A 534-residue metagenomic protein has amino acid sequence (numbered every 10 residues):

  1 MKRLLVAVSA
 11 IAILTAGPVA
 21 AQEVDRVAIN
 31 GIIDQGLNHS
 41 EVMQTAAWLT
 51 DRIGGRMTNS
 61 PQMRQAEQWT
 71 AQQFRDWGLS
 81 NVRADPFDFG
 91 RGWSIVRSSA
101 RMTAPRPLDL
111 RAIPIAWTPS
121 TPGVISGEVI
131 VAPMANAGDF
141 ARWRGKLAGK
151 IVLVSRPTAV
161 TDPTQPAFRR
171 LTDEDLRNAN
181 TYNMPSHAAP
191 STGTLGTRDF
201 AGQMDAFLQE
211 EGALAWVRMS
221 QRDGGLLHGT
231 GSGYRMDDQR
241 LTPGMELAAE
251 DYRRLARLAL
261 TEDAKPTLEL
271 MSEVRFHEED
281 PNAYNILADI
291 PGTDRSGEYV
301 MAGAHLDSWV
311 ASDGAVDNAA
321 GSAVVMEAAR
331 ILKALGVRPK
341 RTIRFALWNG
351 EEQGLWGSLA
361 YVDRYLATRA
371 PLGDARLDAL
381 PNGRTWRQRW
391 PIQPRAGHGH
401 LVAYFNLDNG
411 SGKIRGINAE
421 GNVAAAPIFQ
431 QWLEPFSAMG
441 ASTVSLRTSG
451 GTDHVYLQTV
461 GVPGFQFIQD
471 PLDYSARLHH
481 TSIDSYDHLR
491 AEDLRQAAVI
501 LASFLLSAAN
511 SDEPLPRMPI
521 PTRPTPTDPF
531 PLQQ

Functional and structural regions predicted by a protein language model:
V6-A16: Bacterial N-terminal signal peptides
G17-A21: Sec/Tat signal peptide C-region and signal peptidase I cleavage site
E23-A28, A47, D51-M184, G373: Noncatalytic luminal/extracellular "stalk/propeptide" segments of secretory-pathway proteins
D25-A28, R111, W117-R142, G233-A315 (+2 more regions): Soluble metallo-hydrolase cores and metallopeptidase-like ectodomains found primarily in the secretory/periplasmic
R26-S60, F87, R97, H228-M236 (+3 more regions): N-terminal capping segment at the start of a domain
I29-L37, D51-Q62, S98, A116 (+13 more regions): Second-shell loop/turn segments in exported
L37, P105-D109, P122, G127 (+6 more regions): Metal-dependent peptidase/peptidase-like ectodomains
S186-R198, G202-D205, Q209-E210, A215 (+5 more regions): Active-site-adjacent substrate-binding region of metalloamidase/peptidase-like peptide-processing proteins
